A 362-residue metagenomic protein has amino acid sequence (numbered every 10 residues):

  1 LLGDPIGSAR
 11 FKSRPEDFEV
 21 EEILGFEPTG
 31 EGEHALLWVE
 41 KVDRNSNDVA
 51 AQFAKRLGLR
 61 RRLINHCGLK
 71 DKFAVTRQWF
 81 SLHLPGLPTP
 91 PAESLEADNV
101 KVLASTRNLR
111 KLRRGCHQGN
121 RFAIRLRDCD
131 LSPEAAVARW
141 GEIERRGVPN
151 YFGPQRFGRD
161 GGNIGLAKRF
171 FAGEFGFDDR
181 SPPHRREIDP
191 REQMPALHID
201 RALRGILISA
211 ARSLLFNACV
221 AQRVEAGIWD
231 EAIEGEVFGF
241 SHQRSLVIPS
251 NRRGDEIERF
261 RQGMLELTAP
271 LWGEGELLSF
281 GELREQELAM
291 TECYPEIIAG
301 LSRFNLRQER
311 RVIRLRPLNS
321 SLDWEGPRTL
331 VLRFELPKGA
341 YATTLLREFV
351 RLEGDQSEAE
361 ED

Functional and structural regions predicted by a protein language model:
L1-G30, H34, V42-N45, Q52 (+2 more regions): Extended, charged/glycine-rich binding lobes that contact polyanionic ligands
A340-T344: Pseudouridine synthase
